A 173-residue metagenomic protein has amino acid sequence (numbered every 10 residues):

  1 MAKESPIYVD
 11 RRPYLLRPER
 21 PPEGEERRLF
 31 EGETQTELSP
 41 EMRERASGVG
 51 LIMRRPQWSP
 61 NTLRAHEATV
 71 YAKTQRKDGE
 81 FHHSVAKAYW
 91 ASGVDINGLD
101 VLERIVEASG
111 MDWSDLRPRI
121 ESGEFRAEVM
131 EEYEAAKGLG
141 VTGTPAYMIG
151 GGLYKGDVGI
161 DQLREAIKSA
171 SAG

Functional and structural regions predicted by a protein language model:
M1-R12, F30, V70, K77-E80 (+1 more regions): C-terminal cap of thioredoxin/glutaredoxin-like
M1-S92: Structural alpha/beta surface segment adjacent to cysteine/selenocysteine redox centers across thiol/disulfide enzymes
